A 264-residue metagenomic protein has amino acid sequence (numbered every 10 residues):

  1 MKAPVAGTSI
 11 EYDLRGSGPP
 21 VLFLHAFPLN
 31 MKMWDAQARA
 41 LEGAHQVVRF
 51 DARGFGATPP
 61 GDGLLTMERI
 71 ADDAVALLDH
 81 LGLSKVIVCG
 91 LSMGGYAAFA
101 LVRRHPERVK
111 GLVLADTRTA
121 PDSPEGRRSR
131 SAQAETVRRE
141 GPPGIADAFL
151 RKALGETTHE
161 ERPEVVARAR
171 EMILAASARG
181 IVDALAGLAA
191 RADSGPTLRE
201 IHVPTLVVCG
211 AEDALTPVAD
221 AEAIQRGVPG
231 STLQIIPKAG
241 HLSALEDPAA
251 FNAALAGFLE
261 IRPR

Functional and structural regions predicted by a protein language model:
T8-G63, M67: Conserved HGGG/HGGXW glycine-rich cap/lid loop of the alpha/beta-hydrolase fold
R69-V86: Conserved acidic catalytic loop of the alpha/beta-hydrolase fold
F99-D147: Flexible "cap/lid" loop of the alpha/beta hydrolase fold
D122-R128, R139-E200: Conserved alpha/beta-hydrolase catalytic His-Asp/Glu region
I201, V207-C209: Short beta-strand/loop motif that positions the catalytic acidic residue of the alpha/beta-hydrolase fold
A211-T216: Acidic catalytic loop of the alpha/beta-hydrolase fold
E222-H241: Catalytic histidine neighborhood in serine/cysteine hydrolases with alpha/beta-hydrolase-type architecture
A239-P248, N252: Catalytic histidine-centered segment of alpha/beta-hydrolase-like enzymes
